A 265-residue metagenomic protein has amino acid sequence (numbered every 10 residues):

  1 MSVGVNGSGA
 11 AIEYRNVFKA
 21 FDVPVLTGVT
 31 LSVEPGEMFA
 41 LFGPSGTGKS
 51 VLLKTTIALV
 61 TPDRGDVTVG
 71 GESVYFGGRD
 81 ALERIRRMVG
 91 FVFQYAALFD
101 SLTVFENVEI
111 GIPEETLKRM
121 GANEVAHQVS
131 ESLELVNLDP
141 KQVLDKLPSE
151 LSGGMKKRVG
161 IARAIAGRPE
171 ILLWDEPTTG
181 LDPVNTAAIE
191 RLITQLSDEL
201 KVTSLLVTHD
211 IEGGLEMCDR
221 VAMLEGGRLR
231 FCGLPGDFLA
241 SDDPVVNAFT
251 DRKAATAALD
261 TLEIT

Functional and structural regions predicted by a protein language model:
F42-P44: The feature captures the beta-strand-to-loop junction immediately N-terminal to the Walker
I57: Helix-to-loop junction immediately C-terminal to a conserved catalytic motif
D66-R84: ABC ATPase NBD Q-loop/coupling interface
L147-L151, M155: Conserved ABC ATPase signature
R168: Conserved catalytic motifs of ABC-family nucleotide-binding domains
L172-D175: Catalytic Walker B motif of ABC-type/P-loop ATPase nucleotide-binding domains
